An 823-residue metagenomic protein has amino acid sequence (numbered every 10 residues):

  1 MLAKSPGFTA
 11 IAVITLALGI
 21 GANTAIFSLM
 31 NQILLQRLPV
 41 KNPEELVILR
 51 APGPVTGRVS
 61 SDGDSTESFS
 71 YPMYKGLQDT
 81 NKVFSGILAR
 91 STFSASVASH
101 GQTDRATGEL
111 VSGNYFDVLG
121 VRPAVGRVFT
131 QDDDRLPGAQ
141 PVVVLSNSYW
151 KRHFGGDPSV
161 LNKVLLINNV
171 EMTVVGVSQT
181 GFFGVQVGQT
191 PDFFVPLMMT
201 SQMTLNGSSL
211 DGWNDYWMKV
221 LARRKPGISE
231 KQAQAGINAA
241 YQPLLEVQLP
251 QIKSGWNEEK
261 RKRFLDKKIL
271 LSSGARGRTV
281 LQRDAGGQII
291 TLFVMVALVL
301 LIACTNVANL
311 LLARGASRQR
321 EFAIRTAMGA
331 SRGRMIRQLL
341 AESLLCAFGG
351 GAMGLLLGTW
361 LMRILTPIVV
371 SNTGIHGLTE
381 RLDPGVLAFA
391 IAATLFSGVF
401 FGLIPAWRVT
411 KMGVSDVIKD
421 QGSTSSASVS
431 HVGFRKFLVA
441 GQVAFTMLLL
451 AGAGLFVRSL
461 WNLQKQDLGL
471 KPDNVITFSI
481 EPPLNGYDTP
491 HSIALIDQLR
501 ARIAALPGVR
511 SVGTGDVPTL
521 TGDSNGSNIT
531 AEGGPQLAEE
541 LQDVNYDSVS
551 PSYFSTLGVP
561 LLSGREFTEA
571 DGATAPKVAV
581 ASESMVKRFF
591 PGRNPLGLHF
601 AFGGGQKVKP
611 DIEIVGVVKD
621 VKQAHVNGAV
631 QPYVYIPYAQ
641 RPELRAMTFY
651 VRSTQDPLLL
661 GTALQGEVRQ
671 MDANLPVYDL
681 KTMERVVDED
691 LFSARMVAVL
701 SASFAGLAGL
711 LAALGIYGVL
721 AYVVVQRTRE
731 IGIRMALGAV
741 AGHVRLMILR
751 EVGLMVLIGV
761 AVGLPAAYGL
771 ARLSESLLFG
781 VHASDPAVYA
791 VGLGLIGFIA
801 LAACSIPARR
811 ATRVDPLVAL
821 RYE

Functional and structural regions predicted by a protein language model:
M1-I11, V40, Q102-R105, L136-G138 (+11 more regions): Membrane-helix entry/capping segments
M1-T9, G277-L281, L310-R337, A341 (+2 more regions): Alpha-helical transmembrane segments of integral membrane proteins
S5-I33, R37, I302-C304, A347-G351 (+5 more regions): Short, strongly hydrophobic transmembrane alpha-helices
L18-P52, L361-V370, F445-N474, A721 (+3 more regions): Alpha-helical transmembrane segments
I26-L29, A308, L344-V417, R458 (+1 more regions): Small-residue-rich transmembrane alpha-helices
L38-S94, D215-K219, Q251, L468-S527: Membrane-proximal extracellular/periplasmic loop immediately following the first transmembrane helix
S94, G108-Q131, Q140-G287, R363-P367 (+3 more regions): Mid-to-C-terminal secondary-structure elements that act as membrane-proximal/extracytoplasmic interface segments
A303-A347, S426, G715-V756, V760 (+3 more regions): Interfacial "coupling" helices/loops that link adjacent transmembrane helices in transporter permeases
